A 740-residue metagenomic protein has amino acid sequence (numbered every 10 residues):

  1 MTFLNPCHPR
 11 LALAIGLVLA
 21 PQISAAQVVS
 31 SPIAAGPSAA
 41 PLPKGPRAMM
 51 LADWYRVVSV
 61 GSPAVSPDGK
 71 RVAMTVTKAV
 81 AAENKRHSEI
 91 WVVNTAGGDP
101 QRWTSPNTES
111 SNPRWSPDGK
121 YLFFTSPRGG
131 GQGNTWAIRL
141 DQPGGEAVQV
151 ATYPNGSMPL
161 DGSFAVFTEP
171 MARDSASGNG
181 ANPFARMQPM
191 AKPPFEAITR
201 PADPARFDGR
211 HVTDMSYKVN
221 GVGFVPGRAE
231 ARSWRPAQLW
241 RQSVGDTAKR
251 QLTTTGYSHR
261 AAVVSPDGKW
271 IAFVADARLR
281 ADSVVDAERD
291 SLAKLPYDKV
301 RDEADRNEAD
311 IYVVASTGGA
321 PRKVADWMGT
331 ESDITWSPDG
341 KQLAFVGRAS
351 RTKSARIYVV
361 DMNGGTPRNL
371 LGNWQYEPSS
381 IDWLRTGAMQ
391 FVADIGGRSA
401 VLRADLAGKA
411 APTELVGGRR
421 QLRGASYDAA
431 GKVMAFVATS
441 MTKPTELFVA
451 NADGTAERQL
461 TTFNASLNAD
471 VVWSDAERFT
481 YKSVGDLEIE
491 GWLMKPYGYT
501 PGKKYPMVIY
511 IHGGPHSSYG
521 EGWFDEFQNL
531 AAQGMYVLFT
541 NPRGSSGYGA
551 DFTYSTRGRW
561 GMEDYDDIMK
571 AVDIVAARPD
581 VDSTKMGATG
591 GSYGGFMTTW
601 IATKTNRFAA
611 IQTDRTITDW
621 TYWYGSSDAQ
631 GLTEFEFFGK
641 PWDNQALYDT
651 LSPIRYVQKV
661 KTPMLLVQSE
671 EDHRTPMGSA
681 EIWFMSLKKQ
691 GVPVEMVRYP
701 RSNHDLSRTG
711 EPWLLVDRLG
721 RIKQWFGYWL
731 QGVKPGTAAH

Functional and structural regions predicted by a protein language model:
V29-A34, H87-S88, P170-G245, A277-Y312 (+2 more regions): Predominantly five- to eight-bladed beta-propeller fold
I33-S59, E83-R86, V92-S111, S126-P127 (+9 more regions): Multi-bladed beta-propeller domains
A64, V166, D214-G221, V225-G227 (+6 more regions): Non-catalytic accessory segments flanking enzyme active sites
P67-D68, P117-D118, L160-D161, P266-D267 (+3 more regions): Residue-level detector of Asp-centered blade-edge/turn motifs that repeat once per structural unit in beta-propeller
G69-V72, G119-L122, A165, I271 (+3 more regions): Hydrophobic beta-strand positions that form the internal "hydrophobic ladder" of WD40/Gbeta-like beta-propeller blades
K78-A82, R128-G131, A172-S175, R278-A281 (+3 more regions): Short glycine/acidic-enriched loop and turn motifs that connect beta-strands
A281, T500-Y505, Y510-Y548: Short substrate-entry loop that stabilizes the transition state in hydrolases
E526, A532, F539-H740: Active-site-proximal cap/loop segments of hydrolase catalytic domains
